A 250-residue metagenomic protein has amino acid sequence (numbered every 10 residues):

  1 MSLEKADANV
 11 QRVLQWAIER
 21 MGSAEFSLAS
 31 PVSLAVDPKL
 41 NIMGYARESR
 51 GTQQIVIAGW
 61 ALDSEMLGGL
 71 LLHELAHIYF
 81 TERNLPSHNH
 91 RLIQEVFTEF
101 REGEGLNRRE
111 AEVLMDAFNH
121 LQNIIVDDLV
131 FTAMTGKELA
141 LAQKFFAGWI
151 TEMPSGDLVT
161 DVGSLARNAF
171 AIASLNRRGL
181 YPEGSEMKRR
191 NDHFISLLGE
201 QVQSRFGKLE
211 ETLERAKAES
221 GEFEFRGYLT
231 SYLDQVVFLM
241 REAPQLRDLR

Functional and structural regions predicted by a protein language model:
M1-R50, L62-S64, E112-L114, M134 (+1 more regions): Auxiliary, metal-adjacent structural segments of Zn-dependent hydrolase domains
K39-E48, L75, S87, V126-A140: A structural signal for the main folded, soluble domain(s) of proteins
I55-L71: Short pre-active-site segment immediately N-terminal to the catalytic Zn-binding motif
E65, T81-D116: Post-HEXXH active-site segment of zinc metalloproteases
G68, F118, Q122: Hydrophobic (often cysteine-bearing) scaffold residues that line and stabilize catalytic clefts of nucleotide/cofactor
L70, E74-I78, E82: Catalytic glutamate of the conserved HExxH
E112, L121, I125-M153: Short helix/loop segments within enzyme catalytic domains that coordinate or immediately flank catalytic cofactors
E138-R250: Pan-zinc metallopeptidase signature
